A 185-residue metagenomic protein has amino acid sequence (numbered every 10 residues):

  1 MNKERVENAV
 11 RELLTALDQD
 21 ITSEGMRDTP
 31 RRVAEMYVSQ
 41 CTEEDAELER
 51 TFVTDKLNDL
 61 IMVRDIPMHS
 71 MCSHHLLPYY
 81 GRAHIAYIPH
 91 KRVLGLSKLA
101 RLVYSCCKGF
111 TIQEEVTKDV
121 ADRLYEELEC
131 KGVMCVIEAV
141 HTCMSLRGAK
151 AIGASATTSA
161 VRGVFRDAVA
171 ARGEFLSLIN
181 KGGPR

Functional and structural regions predicted by a protein language model:
M1-R185: A domain-level signal for the structural core that forms small-molecule/cofactor-binding pockets and catalytic centers
